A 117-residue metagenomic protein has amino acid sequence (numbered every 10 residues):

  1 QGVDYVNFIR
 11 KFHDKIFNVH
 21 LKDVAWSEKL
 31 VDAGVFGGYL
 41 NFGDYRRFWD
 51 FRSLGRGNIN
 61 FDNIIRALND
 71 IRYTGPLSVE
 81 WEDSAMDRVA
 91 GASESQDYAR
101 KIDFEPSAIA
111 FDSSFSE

Functional and structural regions predicted by a protein language model:
Q1-G55, S107-F111: Acidic/histidine-rich catalytic cores of soluble enzymes
N7-I16, N63-Y73: Acidic (Asp/Glu)-rich catalytic clusters
V19, L54, L68, L77 (+1 more regions): Conserved, mostly hydrophobic/aromatic
V24-W26, I59, S84: Short Gly/Pro-enriched loop/turn and capping motifs at secondary-structure junctions
R56-N63: Glycine-rich S-adenosyl-L-methionine
S78-R88: A short, acidic, flexible beta-alpha connecting loop/helix-capping segment that sits on the rim of active
E80, S107-E117: Short, flexible loop/turn segments with low-complexity composition
R88-I109: C-terminal helical cap(s) of enzyme catalytic domains, especially alpha/beta-barrels
